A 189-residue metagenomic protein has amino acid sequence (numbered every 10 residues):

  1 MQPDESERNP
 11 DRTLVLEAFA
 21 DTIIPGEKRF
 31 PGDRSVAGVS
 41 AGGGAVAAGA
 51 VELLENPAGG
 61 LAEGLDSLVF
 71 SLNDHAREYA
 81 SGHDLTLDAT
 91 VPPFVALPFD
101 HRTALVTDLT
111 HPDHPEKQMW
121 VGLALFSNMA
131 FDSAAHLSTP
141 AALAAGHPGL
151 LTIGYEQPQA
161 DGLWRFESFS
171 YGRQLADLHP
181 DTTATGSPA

Functional and structural regions predicted by a protein language model:
Q2-R8, R12, L16, A20-L137: Flexible, low-complexity segments enriched for small/polar residues
D113-A189: Long, amphipathic alpha-helical surface segments
